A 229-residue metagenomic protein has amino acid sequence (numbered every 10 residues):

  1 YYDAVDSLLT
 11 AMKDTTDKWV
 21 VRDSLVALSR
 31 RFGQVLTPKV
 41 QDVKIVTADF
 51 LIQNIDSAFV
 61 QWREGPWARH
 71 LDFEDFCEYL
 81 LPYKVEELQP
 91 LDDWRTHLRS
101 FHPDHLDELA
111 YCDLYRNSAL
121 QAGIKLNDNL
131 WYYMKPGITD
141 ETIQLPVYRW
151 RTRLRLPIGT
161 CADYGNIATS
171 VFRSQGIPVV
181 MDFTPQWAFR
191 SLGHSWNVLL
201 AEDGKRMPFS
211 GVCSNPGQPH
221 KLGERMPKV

Functional and structural regions predicted by a protein language model:
Y1-L156: Secondary-structure boundary elements
C112-N129, I138-R151, P157, A162-V229: Hydrophobic/aromatic-rich core segments of domains that either
